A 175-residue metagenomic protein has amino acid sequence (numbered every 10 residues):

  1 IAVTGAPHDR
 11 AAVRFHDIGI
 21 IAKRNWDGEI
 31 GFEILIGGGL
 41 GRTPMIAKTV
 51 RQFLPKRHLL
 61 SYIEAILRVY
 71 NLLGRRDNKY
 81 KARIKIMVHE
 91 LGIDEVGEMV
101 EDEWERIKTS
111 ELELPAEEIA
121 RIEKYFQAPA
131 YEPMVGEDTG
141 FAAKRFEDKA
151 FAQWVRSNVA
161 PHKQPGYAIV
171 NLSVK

Functional and structural regions predicted by a protein language model:
I1-K175: Peripheral terminal and linker regions in Fe-S/redox and tRNA-modifying enzymes
